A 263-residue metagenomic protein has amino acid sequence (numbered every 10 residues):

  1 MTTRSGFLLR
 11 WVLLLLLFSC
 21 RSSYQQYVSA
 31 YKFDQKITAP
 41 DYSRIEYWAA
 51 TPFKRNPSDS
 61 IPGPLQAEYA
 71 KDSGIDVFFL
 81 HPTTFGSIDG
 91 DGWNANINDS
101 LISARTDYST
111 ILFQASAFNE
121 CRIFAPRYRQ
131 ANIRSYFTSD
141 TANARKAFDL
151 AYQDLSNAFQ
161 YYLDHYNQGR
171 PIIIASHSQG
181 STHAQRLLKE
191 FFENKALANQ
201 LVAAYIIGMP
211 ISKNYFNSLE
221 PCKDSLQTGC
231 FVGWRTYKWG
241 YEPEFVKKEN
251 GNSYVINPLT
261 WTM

Functional and structural regions predicted by a protein language model:
M1-Q26: Bacterial Sec-dependent N-terminal signal peptides
C20-L101: N-terminal low-complexity, Ser/Thr- and acidic-residue-enriched intrinsically disordered segments
R21-S22, A151, S156-Q168, E190-M263: Surface cap/lid and interfacial helix-loop subdomains adjacent to catalytic sites that gate substrate access
Q25-F33, L80-R170: Active-site catalytic motif of lipid deacylating hydrolases and related acyltransferases
S73-I75, E120-I123, Q168-P171, N199-V202: Loop/turn elements at helix/coil->beta-strand transitions in domains of secreted/extracellular proteins
D76-L80, F124-R127, I173, A203-I206 (+1 more regions): Structural recognition of the beta-strand scaffold that forms the well-ordered cores of secreted hydrolase catalytic
S176, G180: Gly/Ala-rich beta-loop-alpha elbow adjacent to hydrolase catalytic centers
H183-L187: Hydrolases whose catalytic domains are alpha/beta-hydrolase-1, hotdog thioesterase, or metallo-beta-lactamase-like
